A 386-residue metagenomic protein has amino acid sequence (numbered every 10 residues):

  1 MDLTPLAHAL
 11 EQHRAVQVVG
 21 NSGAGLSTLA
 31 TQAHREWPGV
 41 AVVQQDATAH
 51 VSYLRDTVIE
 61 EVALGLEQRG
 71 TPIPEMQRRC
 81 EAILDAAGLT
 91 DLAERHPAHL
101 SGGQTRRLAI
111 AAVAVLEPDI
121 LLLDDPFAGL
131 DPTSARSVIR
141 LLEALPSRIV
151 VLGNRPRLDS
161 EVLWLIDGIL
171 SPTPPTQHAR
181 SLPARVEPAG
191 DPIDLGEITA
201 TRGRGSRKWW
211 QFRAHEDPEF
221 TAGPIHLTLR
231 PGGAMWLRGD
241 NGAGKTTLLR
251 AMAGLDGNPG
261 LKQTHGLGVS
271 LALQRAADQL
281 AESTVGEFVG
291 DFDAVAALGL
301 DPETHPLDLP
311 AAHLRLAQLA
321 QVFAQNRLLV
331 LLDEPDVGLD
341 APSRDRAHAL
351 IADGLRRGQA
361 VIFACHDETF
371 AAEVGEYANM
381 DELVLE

Functional and structural regions predicted by a protein language model:
V19-G20, S27-E67, A234, L249-D293 (+1 more regions): ABC ATPase nucleotide-binding domain signature region
I73, Q77, I83-A98, A296-D308: Conserved ABC nucleotide-binding domain
H96, D125-P126, H305, E334-P335 (+1 more regions): Walker B catalytic motif
S101-R107, L309-L316: ABC ATPase nucleotide-binding domain "signature motif"
I110-A111, L319: Hydrophobic anchor residue at the start of the ABC signature
V113-A114, V322-F323: ABC ATPase C-loop
E117, N326: Conserved catalytic motifs of ABC-family nucleotide-binding domains
P146-N154, Q359-C365: Conserved H-loop
